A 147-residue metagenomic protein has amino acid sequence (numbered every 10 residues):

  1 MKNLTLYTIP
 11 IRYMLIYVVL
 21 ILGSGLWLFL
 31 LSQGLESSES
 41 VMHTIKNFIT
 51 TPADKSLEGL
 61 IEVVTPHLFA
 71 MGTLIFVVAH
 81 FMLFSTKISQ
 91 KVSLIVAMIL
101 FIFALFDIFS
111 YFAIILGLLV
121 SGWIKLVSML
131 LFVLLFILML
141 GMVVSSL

Functional and structural regions predicted by a protein language model:
K2-L6, F84-V92, L147: Membrane-interface helix-boundary motifs at transmembrane edges
T5-L35: N-terminal signal-anchor transmembrane alpha helix
S38-K55: Perimembrane loop-to-helix junctions flanking transmembrane segments
K55-T73: A loop-to-helix transmembrane entry motif
V77-L100: Cytoplasmic juxtamembrane regions at transmembrane-helix boundaries
I95-Y111: Small-polar-interrupted transmembrane alpha-helices in polytopic inner-membrane proteins
I108-L147: Alpha-helical transmembrane segments of multi-pass integral membrane proteins, characterized by long hydrophobic
